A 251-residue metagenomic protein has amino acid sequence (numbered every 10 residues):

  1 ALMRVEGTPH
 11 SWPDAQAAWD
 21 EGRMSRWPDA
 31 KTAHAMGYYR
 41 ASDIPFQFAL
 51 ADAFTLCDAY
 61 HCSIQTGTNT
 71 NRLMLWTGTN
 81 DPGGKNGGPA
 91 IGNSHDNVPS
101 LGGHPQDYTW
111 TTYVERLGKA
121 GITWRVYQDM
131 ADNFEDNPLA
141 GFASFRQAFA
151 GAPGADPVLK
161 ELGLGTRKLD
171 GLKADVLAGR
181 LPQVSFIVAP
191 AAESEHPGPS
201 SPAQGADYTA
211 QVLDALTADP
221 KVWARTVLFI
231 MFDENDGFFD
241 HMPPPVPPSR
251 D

Functional and structural regions predicted by a protein language model:
A1-D251: N-terminal pro-sequences and low-complexity stem/linker regions of secreted or lumenal proteins
